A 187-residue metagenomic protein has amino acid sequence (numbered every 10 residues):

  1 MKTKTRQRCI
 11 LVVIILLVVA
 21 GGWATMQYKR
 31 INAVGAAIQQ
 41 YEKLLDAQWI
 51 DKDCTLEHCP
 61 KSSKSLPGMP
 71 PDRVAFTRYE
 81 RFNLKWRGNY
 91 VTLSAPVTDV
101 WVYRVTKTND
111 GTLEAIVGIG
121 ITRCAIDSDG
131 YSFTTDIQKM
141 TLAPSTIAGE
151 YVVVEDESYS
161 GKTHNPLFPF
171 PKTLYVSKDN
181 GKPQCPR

Functional and structural regions predicted by a protein language model:
M1-T5: Short, Lys/Arg-rich N-terminal segment immediately upstream of the first membrane anchor
R6, I10-L11, I50: Short amphipathic alpha-helical segments that mediate assembly, nucleic-acid/protein binding, or membrane association
C9-M26: Hydrophobic membrane-insertion alpha-helices, especially the h-region of bacterial N-terminal signal peptides
M26-T98: Core segments of small alpha/beta cavity-forming domains
I38-Y41, V100-V105, L113-I119, K139-L142 (+1 more regions): Hydrophobic beta-strand residues in large extracellular and virion-surface proteins
D53-S62, R123-A125, K182-R187: Sequence contexts marking disulfide-bonded cysteines in secreted/extracellular proteins
E80-Y131: Surface-exposed, charged secondary-structure patches
D127-R187: Low-complexity, intrinsically disordered terminal/linker segments enriched in charged and Gly/Pro repeats
